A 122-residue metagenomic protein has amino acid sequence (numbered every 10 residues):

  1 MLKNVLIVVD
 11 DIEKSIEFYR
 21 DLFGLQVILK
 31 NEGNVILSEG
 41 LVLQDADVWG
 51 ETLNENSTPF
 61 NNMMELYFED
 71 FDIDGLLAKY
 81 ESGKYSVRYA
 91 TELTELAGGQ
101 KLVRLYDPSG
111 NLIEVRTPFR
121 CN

Functional and structural regions predicted by a protein language model:
M1, T58-M63, A97: Short glycine-enriched loop/turn motifs at secondary-structure junctions
M1-K14, M64-L66, F119-N122: N-terminal beta-strand motif that seeds the catalytic metal site of vicinal oxygen chelate
V5-I7, D45-A46, E95-A97, R104 (+1 more regions): Short beta->alpha transition motifs characteristic of CBS
D11-Q26: Amphipathic alpha-helical segments
I12, L66-L112: Vicinal oxygen chelate
I16, V35, Q44, V87-A90: A generic "structured core" feature
Q26-N61, L112-T117: Conserved short beta-strand elements that form part of the metal-binding/catalytic scaffold of enzyme active sites
